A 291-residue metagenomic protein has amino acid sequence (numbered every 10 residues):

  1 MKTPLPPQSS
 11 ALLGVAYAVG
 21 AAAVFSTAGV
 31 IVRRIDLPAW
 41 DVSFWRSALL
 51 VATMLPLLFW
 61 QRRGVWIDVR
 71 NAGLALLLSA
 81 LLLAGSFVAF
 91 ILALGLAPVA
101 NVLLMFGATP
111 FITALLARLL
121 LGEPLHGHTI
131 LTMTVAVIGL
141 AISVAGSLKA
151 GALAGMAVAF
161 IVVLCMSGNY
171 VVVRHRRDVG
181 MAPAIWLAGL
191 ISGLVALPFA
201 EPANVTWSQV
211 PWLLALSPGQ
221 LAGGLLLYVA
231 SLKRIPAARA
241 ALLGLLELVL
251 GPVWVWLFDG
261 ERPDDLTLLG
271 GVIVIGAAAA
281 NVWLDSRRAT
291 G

Functional and structural regions predicted by a protein language model:
M1-F44, A48, L81, A89 (+2 more regions): Glycine-/small-residue-enriched transmembrane alpha-helix faces in small-molecule transporters and effluxers
M1-G20, V51-L78, F90-I91, L121-I130 (+5 more regions): Membrane-interface interhelical linkers
K2-T3, S47, A145, L245-G291: C-terminal-most transmembrane helix of multi-pass membrane proteins
S10-G14, D36-F44, D68-G73, L140 (+3 more regions): Juxtamembrane helix-entry segments on the extracytoplasmic side of multipass membrane proteins
A23-T27, I31, L57, L77-L92 (+6 more regions): Hydrophobic alpha-helical transmembrane segments of multi-pass membrane transport proteins, especially secondary
L49-T53, M105-L119, T134-V135, L190-V195 (+2 more regions): Alpha-helical transmembrane segments of compact multi-pass small-molecule transporters, enriched in specific families
M54, L83, L125-A145, V162-M166 (+2 more regions): Hydrophobic transmembrane alpha-helices of multi-pass small-molecule transport proteins
L58, F90-L92, T109-L131, A141-S143 (+1 more regions): C-terminal transmembrane-helix exit sites in multi-pass transporters
